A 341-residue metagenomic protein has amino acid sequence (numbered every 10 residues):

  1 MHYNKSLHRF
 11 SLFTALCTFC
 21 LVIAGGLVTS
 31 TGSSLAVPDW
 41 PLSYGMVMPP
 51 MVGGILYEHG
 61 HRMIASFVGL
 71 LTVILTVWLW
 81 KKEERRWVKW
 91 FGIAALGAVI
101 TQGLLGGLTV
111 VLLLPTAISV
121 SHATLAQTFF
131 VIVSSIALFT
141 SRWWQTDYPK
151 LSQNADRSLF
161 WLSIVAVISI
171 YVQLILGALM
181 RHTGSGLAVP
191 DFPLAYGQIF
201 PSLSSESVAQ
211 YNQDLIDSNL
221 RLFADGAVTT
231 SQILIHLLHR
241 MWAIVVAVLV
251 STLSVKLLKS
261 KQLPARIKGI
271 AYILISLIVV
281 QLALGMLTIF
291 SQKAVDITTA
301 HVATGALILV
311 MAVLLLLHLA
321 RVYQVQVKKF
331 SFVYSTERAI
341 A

Functional and structural regions predicted by a protein language model:
M1-A341: Polytopic transmembrane helical bundles with strong interfacial aromatic enrichment
